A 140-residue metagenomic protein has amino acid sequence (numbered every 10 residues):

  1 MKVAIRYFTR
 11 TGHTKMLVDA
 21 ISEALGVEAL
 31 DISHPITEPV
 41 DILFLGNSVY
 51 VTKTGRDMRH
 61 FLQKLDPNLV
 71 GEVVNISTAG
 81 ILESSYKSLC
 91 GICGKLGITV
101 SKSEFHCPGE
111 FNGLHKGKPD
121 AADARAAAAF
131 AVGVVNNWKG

Functional and structural regions predicted by a protein language model:
V3, T9, H13-E28, P39-G140: FMN-binding flavodoxin-like domain, especially the glycine-rich phosphate-binding loop
